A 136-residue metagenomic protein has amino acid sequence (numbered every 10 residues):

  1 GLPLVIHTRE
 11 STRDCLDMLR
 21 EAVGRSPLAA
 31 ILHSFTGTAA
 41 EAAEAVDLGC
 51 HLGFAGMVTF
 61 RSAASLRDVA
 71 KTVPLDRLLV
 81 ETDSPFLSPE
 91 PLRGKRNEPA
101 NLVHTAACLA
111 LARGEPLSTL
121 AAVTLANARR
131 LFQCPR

Functional and structural regions predicted by a protein language model:
G1-L48, F60-R61, D68-V69, V73 (+2 more regions): Divalent metal-binding pocket/active-site signature
H7, P85, C134: Conserved phosphate-binding and hydrolysis motifs of nucleotide-dependent enzymes
L52-A55: Helix-adjacent hinge/juxtasegments
M57-V58, P85: Short glycine-rich anion-binding loops that position phosphate/pyrophosphate groups of nucleotides and phosphorylated
R67-D68, A107: Active-site phosphate/pyrophosphate- and oxyanion-stabilizing loops and adjacent acidic/basic residues in soluble
D76-S84: Non-cysteine beta-strand/loop elements that form the S-adenosyl-L-methionine
L87-P89: Amphipathic alpha-helical segments at domain termini/boundaries
N101-R136: Mid-to-C-terminal alpha-helical segments outside catalytic/metal-binding sites
